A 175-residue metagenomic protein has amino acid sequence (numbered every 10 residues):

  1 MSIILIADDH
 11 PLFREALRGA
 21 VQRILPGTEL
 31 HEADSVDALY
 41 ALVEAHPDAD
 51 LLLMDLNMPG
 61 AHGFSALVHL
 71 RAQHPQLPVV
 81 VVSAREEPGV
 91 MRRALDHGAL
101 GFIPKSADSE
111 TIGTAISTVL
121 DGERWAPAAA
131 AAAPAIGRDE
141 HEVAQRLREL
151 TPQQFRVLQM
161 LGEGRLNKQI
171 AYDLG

Functional and structural regions predicted by a protein language model:
S2-F13, L17-V21, V36, L52 (+1 more regions): Conserved acidic segment of CheY-like receiver
D9, V82-E86, K105-A107: Conserved active-site segment of CheY-like receiver
E32-L51: Acidic, metal-coordinating helix/loop segments flanking the phosphotransfer/catalytic sites of two-component signaling
S35, H62-S65: Acidic catalytic/metal-coordinating carboxylates
D55-L56, S83: Active-site residues of response regulator receiver
P59: The feature encodes the CheY-like receiver
F64-Q76: Short amphipathic alpha-helix used as the core "switch/output" element in two-component signaling
M91-D96, L100-R156: Short, flexible helix-to-coil linker/hinge segments that flank and couple to helix-turn-helix
